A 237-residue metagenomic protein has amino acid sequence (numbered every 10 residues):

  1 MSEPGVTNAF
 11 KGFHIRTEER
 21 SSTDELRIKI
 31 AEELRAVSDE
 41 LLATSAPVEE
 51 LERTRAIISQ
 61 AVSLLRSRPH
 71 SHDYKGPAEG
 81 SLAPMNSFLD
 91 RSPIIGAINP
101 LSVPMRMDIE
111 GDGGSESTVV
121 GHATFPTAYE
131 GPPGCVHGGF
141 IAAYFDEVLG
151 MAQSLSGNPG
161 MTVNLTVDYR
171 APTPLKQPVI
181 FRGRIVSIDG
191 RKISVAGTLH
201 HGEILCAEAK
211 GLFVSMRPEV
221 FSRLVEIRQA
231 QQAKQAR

Functional and structural regions predicted by a protein language model:
S2-E79, T173-L175, V186-R237: HotDog/MaoC-like acyl-thioester-processing domains
L51-A128: Long amphipathic N-terminal alpha/beta scaffold segment
E110-T118, V136-P159: Active-site helix/loop of acyl-thioester processing domains in fatty-acid/polyketide metabolism, spanning hotdog-fold
F125-G138: Short histidine-centered catalytic/ligand-binding loop motif
G160-N164: Short, structured beta-strand/loop micro-motifs enriched in basic residues and often containing a Trp
